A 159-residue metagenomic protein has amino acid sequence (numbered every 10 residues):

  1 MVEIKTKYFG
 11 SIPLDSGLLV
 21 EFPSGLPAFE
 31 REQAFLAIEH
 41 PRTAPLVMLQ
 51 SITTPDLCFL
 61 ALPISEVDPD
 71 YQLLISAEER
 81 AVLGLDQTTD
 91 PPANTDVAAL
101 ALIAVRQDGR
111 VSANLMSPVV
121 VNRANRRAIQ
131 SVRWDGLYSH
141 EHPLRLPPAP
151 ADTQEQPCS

Functional and structural regions predicted by a protein language model:
V2-D68, T95-S159: Long, compositionally biased stretches
I64-S65, Q72-A77: Compact, glycine-rich, soluble single-domain proteins
L73, L83, A101: Internal catalytic-core helix/loop-beta-alpha segment that presents or stabilizes conserved functional determinants
A77-T89: Short active-site loop/helix that positions an aromatic residue
